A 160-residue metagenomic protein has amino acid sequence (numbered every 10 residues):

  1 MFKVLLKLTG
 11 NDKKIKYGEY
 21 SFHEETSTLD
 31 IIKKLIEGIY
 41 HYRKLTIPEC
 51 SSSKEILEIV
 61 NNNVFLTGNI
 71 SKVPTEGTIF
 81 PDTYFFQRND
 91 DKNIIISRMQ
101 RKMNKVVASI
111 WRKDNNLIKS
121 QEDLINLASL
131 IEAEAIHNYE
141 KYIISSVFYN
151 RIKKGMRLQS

Functional and structural regions predicted by a protein language model:
M1-Q159: Conserved catalytic or metal-liganding residues and their short signature motifs at active sites of enzymes
